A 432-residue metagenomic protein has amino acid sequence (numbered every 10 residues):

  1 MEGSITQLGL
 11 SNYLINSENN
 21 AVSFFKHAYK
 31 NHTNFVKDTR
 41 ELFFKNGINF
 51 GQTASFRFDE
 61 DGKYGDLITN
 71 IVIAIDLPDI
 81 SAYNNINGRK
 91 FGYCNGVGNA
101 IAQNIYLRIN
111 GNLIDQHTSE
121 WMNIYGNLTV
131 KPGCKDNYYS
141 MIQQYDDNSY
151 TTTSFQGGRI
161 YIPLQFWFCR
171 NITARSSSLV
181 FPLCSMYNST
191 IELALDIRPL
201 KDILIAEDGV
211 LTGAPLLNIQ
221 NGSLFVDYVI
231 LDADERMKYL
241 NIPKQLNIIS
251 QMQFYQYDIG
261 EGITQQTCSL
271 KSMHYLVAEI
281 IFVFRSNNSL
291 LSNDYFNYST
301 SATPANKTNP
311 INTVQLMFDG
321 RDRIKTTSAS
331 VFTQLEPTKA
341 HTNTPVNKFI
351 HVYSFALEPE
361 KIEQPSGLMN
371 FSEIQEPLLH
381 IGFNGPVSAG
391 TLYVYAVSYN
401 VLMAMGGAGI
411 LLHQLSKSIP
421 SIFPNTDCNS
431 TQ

Functional and structural regions predicted by a protein language model:
M1-Q432: Short, low-complexity Pro/Thr/Gly
